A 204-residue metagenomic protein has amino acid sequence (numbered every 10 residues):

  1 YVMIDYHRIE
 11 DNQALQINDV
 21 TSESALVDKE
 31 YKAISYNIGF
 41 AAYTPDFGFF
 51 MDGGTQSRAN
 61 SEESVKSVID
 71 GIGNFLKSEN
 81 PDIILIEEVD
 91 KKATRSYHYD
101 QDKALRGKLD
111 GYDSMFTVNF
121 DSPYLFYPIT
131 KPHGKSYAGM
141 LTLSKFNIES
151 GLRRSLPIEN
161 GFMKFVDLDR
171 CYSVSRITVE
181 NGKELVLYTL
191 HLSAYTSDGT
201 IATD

Functional and structural regions predicted by a protein language model:
Y1-K108, F116-Y127, K131-Y137: N-terminal, active-site-proximal structural segment of metallo-dependent hydrolase catalytic domains
K32, Q101, Y137-L141, D169-S173 (+1 more regions): Short beta-strand micro-motifs in enzyme catalytic cores
I38, V89, I148, L156 (+1 more regions): Hydrophobic pocket-lining residues within nucleotide cofactor-binding pockets
I72, L76, V174-S175, D204: Generic hydrophobic alpha-helical segments
G107-D110, G134-G151: Conserved beta strand-loop-helix elements of the APE1-like EEP
D113-D121, G151-P157: Conserved S-adenosyl-L-methionine
F146-L185, T189: Active-site catalytic loop in hydrolytic enzyme cores
G182-D204: Flexible, glycine-rich surface segments
